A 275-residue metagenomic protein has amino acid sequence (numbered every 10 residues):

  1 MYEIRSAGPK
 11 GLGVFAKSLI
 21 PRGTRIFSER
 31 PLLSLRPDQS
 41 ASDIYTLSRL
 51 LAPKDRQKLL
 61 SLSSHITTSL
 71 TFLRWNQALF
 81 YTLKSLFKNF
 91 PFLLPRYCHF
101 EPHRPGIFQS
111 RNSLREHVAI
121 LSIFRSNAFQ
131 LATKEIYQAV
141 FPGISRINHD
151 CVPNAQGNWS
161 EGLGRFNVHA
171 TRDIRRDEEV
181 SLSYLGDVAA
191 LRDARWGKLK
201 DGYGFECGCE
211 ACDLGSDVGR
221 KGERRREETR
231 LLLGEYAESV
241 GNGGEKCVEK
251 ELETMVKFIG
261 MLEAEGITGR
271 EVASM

Functional and structural regions predicted by a protein language model:
M1-M275: Conserved catalytic SET/PR domain of SAM-dependent protein methyltransferases, capturing the structural core that binds
